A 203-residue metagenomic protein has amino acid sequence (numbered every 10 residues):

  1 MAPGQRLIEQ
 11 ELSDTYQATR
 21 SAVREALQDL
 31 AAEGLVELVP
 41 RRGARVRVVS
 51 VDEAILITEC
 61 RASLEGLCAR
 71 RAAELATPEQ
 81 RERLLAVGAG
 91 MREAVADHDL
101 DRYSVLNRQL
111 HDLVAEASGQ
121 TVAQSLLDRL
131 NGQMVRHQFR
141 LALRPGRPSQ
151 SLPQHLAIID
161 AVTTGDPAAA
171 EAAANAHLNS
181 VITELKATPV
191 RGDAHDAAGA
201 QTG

Functional and structural regions predicted by a protein language model:
M1, A69, A73-T77, A96-L100 (+4 more regions): Short, flexible helix-adjacent loops and helix caps
M1-R70, E74, I182-G203: Short linear motifs at protein or domain termini
R24-E25, D29, A76-P78, R102-V105 (+3 more regions): Juxtamembrane/interface motifs at transmembrane-helix termini
A32, V36-E37, L130-G132, G146-S149: Mobile beta-alpha loop/short-helix "lid" or hinge segments that flank ligand
R41, L64, A86, Q150-P153: Alpha-helix N-cap/N′ positions at the starts of helices
I57, P78-R140, L152-A161, A169-S180: Conserved amphipathic alpha-helical segments that form helical-bundle/coiled-coil interaction surfaces
G146-G203: C-terminal regulatory/effector modules of DNA-binding transcriptional regulators
